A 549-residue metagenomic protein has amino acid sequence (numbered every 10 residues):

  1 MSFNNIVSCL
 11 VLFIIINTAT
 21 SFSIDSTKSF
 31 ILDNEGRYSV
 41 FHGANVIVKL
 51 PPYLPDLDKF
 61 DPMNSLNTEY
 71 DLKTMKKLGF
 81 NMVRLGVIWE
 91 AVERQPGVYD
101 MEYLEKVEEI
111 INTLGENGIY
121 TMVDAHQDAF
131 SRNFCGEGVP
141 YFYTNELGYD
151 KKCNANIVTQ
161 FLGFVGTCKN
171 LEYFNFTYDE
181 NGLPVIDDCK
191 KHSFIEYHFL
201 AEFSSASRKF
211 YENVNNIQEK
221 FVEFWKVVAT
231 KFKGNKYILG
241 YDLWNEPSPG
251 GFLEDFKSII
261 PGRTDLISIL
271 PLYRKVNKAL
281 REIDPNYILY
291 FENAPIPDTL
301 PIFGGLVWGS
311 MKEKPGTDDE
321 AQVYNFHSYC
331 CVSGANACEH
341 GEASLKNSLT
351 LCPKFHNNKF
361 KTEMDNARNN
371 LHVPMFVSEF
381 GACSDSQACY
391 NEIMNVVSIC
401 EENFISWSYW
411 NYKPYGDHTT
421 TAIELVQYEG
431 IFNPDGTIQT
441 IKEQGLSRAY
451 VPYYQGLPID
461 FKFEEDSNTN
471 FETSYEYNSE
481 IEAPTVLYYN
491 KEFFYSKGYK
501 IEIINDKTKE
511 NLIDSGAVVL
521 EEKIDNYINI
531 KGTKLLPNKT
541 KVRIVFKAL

Functional and structural regions predicted by a protein language model:
N4-S21: Cleavable N-terminal signal peptides of Sec/SRP-targeted secreted and luminal proteins
T18-M82, N112-E116, Y120, T144-L147 (+2 more regions): N-terminal carbohydrate-binding accessory modules
S39-V46, N81-V87, A91, T121-V123 (+6 more regions): Structural recognition of the beta-strand scaffold that forms the well-ordered cores of secreted hydrolase catalytic
D56, D61-L147, K226-F232, I269-D284 (+1 more regions): Aromatic-lined substrate-binding rim segments of carbohydrate-active enzymes
N64, E212-N213, E219-N403: Extracellular glycoside hydrolase catalytic/binding regions
D128-S205, F256-K257, A321, L425-V426: Aromatic- and acidic-residue-enriched segments that line the glycan-binding/catalytic groove of carbohydrate-active
G316-T317, N325, Q387-I504, I524-Y527 (+1 more regions): Aromatic-rich peripheral "rim/lid" segments of glycoside hydrolase catalytic domains that contact and position glycan
E502-L512: Change "in extracellular beta-sheet-rich domains … of secreted and cell-surface proteins" to "in beta-sheet-rich domains
